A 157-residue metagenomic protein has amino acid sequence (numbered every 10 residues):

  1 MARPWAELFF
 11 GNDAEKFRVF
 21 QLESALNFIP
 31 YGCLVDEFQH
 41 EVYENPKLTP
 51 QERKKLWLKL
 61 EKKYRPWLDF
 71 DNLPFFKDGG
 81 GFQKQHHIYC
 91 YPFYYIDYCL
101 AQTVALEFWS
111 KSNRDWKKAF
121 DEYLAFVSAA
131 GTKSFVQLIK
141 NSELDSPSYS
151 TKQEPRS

Functional and structural regions predicted by a protein language model:
M1-W5, N12, F28, G32 (+2 more regions): C-terminal, non-catalytic "cap/extension" segments appended to globular domains
E7-F9, K16-F17: Post-HEXXH active-site segment of zinc metalloproteases
F17-S24, Q85-H86: Short beta-alpha connecting loops at secondary-structure transitions that line or flank enzyme active sites
H40: Conserved binding/catalytic microenvironments
